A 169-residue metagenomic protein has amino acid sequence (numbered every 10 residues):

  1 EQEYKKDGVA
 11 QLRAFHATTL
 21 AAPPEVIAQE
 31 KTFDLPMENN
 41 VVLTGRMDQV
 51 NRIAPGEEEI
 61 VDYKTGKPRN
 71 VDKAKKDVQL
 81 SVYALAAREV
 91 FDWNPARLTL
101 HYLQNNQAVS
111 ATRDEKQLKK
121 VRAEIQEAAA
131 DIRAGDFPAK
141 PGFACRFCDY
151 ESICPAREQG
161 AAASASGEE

Functional and structural regions predicted by a protein language model:
E1-T32, P36-M37: A non-catalytic, helix-rich entry segment at domain boundaries
E3-A10, A28, V42-G45, K75-V82 (+4 more regions): Generic recognition of stable, solvent-exposed alpha-helical segments in well-folded globular domains
Y4, A21-E25, V41, V71-K75 (+2 more regions): Short, surface-exposed helix-loop/turn micro-motifs enriched in polar/charged residues
Y4, F15-H16, Y63, Y83 (+3 more regions): Aromatic side chains
A10-A14, V82, A86, I153: Alpha-helical scaffold segments in carbohydrate-active enzymes
E25-V26, E57, A144: A generic secondary-structure signal marking the coil-to-beta-strand transition
F33-A123: Mg2+/Mn2+-dependent nuclease catalytic core
A87-E169: Metal-dependent nuclease catalytic regions and adjoining charged, substrate-binding loops involved in nucleic-acid end
